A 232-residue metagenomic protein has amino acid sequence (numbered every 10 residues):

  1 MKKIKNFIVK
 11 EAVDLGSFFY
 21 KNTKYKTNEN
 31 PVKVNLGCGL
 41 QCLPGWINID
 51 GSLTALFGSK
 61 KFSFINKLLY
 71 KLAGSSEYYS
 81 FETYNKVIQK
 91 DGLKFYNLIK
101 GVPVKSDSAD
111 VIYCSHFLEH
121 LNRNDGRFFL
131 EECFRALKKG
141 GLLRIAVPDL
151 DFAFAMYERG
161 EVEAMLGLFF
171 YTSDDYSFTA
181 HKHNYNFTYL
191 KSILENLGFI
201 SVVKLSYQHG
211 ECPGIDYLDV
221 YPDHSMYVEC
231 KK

Functional and structural regions predicted by a protein language model:
M1-P31: Class I SAM-dependent methyltransferase Rossmann-like catalytic core, especially the SAM/SAH-binding loop
Y25, N85, P103-V104, L194: Structural motif
N30-G101: Class I SAM-dependent methyltransferase SAM/SAH-binding core
V34, I49, S115, I145-P148: Active-site flanking residues adjacent to catalytic metal/cofactor-binding acidic residues
A73, Y96, G101, N122-K231: S-adenosyl-L-methionine-dependent methyltransferase catalytic module, highlighting the catalytic core
I88, D107, L197-I200: Structured loop/turn residues at beta-strand edges in well-structured enzyme cores
Y96-I112: A short acidic, Gly/Pro-enriched loop at the edge of an enzyme's catalytic core that lines a small-molecule cofactor
D110-N124: A short SAM/SAH-binding and catalytic strip from SAM-dependent methyltransferases
